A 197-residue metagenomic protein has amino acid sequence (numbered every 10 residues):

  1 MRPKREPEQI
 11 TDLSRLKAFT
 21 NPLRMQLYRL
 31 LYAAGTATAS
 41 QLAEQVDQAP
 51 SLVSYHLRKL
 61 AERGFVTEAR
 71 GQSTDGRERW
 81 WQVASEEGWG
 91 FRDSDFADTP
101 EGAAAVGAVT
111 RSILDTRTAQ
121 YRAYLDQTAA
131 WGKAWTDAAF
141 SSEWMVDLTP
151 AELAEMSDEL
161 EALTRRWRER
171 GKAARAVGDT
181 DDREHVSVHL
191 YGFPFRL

Functional and structural regions predicted by a protein language model:
M1-Q72: Basic, Lys/Arg-rich alpha-helical nucleic-acid-recognition elements, primarily the DNA-binding modules of transcription
K17-L23, T38, G71-D95: Short, cationic-aromatic polyanion-contact patches
F19, L23, A34-A39, L57 (+5 more regions): Catalytic core of nucleotide-sugar-dependent glycosyltransferases
A34, E86-W89, F195-R196: Short, charged/polar surface micro-motifs in flexible loops or helix N-caps
G64-V66, R79, W144, V186: Generic beta-strand structural signal
A84-E143: Amphipathic alpha-helical dimerization/coiled-coil segments that flank or bridge DNA-binding/regulatory modules
A130-L197: Charged, low-complexity intrinsically disordered regulatory/assembly segments
